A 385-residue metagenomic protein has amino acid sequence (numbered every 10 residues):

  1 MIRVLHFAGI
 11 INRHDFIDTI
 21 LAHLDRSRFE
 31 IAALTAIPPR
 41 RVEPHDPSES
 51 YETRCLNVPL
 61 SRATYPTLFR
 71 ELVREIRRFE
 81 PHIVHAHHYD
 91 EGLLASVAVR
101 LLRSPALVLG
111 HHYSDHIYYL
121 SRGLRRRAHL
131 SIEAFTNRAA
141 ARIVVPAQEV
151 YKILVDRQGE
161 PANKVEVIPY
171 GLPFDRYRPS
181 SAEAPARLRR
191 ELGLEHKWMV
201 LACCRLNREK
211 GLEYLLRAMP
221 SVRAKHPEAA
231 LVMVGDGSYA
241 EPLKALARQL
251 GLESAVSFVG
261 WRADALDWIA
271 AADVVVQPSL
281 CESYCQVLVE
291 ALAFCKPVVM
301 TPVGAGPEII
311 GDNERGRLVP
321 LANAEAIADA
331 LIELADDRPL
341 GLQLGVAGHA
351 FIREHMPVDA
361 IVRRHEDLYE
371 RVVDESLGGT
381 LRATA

Functional and structural regions predicted by a protein language model:
H14-T19, W198-S221, P227, S238-A245 (+2 more regions): A conserved mid-protein helix/loop that constitutes part of the nucleotide-sugar donor-binding site
P66-R70, P105-V108, H116-A139, K152: Nucleotide-sugar donor phosphate/pyrophosphate-binding loop at the beta->alpha transition of glycosyltransferases
A86-G92, H111: Short His-centered aromatic/hydrophobic patch
E149, G171: Carbohydrate-associated surface elements
R178-L194, G378: A short helix/loop element that forms part of the nucleotide-sugar donor recognition site in Leloir-type
W261, L280: Aromatic "clamp/platform" in nucleotide-sugar-dependent glycosyltransferases that forms part of the donor/acceptor
P297-M300, I310: Short hydrophobic beta-strand element within catalytic cores of glycosyltransferases and related nucleotide-activated
D312-N313, R317-A324, E333-R338: Conserved acidic donor-binding segment of nucleotide-sugar-dependent glycosyltransferases
